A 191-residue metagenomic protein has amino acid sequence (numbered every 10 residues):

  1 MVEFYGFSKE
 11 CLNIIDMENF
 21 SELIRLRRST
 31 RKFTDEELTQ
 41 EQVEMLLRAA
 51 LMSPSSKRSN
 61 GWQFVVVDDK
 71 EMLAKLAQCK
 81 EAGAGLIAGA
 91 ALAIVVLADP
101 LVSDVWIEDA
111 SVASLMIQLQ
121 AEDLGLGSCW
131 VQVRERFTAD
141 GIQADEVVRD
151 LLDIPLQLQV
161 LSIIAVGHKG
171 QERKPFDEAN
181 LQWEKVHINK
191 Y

Functional and structural regions predicted by a protein language model:
F4-Y191: Acidic, surface-exposed loops and disordered segments
